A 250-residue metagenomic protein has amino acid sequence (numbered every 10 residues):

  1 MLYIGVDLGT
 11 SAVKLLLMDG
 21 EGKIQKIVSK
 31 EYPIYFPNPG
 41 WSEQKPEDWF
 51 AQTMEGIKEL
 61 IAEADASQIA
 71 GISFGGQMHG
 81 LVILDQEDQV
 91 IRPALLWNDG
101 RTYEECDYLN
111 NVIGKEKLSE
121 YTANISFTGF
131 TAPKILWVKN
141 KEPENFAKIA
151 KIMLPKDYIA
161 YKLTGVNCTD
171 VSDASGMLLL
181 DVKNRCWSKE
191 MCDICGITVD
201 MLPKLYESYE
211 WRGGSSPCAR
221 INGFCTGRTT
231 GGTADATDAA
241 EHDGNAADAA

Functional and structural regions predicted by a protein language model:
M1-R92, E120, K148, P217-G227 (+1 more regions): N-terminal glycine/serine-rich phosphate-binding loop of ATP-dependent small-molecule kinases, especially carbohydrate
L2, T10, E21, L118-G231: Gly/Ser/Thr-rich active-site cleft segment
P46-W49, T53, T102, T131 (+1 more regions): Conserved donor sugar-nucleotide recognition element shared by glycan-biosynthetic enzymes
S73-G76, M153-K156, A250: Short beta-strand segments
D99: Carbohydrate-associated surface elements
Y103-G114: Hinge/lid segment of periplasmic solute-binding proteins
G227-A250: Catalytic phosphate/nucleotide-handling subdomain of diverse soluble enzymes
